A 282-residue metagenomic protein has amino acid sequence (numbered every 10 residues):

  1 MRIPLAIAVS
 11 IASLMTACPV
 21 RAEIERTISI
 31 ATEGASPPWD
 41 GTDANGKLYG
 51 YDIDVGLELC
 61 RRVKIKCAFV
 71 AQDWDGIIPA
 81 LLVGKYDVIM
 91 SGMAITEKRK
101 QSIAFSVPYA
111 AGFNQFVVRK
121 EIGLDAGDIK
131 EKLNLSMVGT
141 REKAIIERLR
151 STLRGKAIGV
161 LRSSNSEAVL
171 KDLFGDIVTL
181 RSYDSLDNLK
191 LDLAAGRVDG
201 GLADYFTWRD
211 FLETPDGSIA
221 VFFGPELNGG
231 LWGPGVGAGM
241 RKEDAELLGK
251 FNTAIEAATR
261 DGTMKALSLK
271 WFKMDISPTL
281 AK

Functional and structural regions predicted by a protein language model:
A17-P19: N-terminal signal peptide c-region/cleavage motif recognized by signal peptidases
A22-E97, Q101, D261, M274: Extracytoplasmic small-molecule ligand-binding "clamshell" domains of the periplasmic binding protein/Venus flytrap
G34, A111-Q115, Y205-T253, M274-K282: Periplasmic-binding protein-like
I53, A68-P79, K143-I145, L180-A195: Short helix-initiation/N-cap motifs at beta->coil->alpha
L59, L81-L82, D192-A194, F251: Hydrophobic residues within well-ordered alpha-helices
I65, A94, F105-I158, S163: A conserved helix-loop-strand patch within extracytoplasmic ligand-binding domains of the periplasmic binding
D75-P79, G92-S102, V169-L173, D187 (+1 more regions): A ligand-binding cleft/hinge motif common to bilobed small-molecule-binding domains
I255-W271: Periplasmic-binding protein-like
